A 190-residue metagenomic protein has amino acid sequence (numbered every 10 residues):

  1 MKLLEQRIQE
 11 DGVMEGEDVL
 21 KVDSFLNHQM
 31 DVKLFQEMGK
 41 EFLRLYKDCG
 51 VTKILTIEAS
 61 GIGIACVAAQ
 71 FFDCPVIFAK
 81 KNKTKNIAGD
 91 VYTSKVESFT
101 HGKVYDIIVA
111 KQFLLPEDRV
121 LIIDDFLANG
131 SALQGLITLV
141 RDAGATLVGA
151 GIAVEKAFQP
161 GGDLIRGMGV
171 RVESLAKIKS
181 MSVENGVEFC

Functional and structural regions predicted by a protein language model:
M1-V51: Active-site-facing substrate-recognition patch
Q6, D18, I137-C190: PRPP-dependent phosphoribosyltransferase catalytic core
V51-E58: Short glycine-rich phosphate-binding loop at a beta-alpha junction
T52, D118, V148: Conserved acidic residues
G63-F72: Short Gly/Thr/Asp-enriched flexible loops that form oxyanion-binding sites at enzyme active sites
C74-V120, V187-F189: Short, glycine/charge-rich flexible loops or terminal/linker lids adjacent to PRPP-binding catalytic cores
D124-D142: Active-site/ligand-binding-proximal alpha/beta "capping" segment
